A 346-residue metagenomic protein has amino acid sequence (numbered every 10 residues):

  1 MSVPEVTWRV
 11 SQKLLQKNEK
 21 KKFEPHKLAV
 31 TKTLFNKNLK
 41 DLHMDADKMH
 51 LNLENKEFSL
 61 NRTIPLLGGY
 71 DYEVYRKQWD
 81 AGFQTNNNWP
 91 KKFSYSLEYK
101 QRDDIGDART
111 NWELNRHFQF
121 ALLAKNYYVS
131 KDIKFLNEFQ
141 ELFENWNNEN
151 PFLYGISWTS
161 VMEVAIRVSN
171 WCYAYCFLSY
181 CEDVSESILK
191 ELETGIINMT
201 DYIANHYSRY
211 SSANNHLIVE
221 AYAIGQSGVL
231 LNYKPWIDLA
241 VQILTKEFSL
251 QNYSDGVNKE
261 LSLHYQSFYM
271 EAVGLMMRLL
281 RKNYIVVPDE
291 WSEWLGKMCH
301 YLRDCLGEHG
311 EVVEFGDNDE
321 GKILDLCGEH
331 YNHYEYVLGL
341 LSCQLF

Functional and structural regions predicted by a protein language model:
M1-G225: Extracellular glycan-targeting catalytic surfaces
S130, F177-K190, L231-P235, S254 (+1 more regions): Inter-helical turn/loop segments and adjacent helix faces that build the functional surface of alpha-helical bundle
N137-E138, T194, D238-Q242, E293: Short sequence/structural elements of tandem HEAT/ARM alpha-solenoid repeats
Y154-S157, Y207-Y210, S254-S262, N283-V287: Acidic, serine/threonine- and proline-rich low-complexity regulatory regions
I196, D201-N205, V219-N252: Alpha-helical cores of eukaryotic small-GTPase signaling modules
A213-E220, S227-L230, Q266-Y269, L279: An alpha-helical repeat/solenoid feature that recognizes helix-turn-helix modules
L261-F346: Carbohydrate-active enzyme catalytic cores, enriched for enzymes that act on polyanionic acidic polysaccharides
